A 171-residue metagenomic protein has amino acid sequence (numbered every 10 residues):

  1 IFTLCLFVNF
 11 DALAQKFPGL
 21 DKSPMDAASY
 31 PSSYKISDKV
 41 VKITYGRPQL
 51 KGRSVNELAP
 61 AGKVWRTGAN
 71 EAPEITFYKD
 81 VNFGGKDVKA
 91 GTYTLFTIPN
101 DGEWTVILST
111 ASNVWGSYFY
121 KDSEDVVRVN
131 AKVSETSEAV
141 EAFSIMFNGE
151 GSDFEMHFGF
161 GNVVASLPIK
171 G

Functional and structural regions predicted by a protein language model:
I1-F17: Bacterial Sec-dependent N-terminal signal peptides
F2-T3, N56, P73: Generic detector of short alpha-helix boundary/capping microenvironments and adjacent low-complexity segments
L6, A14, S54-V55, F96 (+4 more regions): Alpha-helix boundary/interfacial micro-motifs
F10, G102, D125: Residue-level signal for beta-strand positions within conserved beta-sheet cores that form or flank
Q15-R66, S117-G171: Primarily secretory-pathway and cell-envelope proteins
W65-W115: Mid-length scaffold segments of soluble, non-membrane domains
